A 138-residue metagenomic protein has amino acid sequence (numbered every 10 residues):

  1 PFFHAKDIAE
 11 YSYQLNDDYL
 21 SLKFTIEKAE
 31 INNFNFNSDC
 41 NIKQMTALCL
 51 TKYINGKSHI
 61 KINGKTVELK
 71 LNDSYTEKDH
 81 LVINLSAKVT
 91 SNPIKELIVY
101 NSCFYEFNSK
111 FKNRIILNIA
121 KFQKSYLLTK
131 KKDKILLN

Functional and structural regions predicted by a protein language model:
P1-N138: N-terminal soluble domains immediately following signal/targeting peptides that reside in extracytoplasmic
